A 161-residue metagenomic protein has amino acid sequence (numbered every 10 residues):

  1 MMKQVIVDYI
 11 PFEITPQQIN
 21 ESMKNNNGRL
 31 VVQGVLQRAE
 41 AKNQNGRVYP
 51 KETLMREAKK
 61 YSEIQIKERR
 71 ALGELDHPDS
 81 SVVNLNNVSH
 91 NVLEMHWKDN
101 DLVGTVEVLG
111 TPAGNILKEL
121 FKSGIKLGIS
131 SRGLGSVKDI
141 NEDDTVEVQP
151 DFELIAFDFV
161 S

Functional and structural regions predicted by a protein language model:
M1-Q65: Polar/acidic, low-complexity leader/linker segments enriched in S/T/G and N/D
I6-T15, G34, A71-E74, H90-S161: Residue microenvironments linked to proteolytic maturation and disulfide-stabilized extracellular modules
E13-K24, M55-E63, D79-N84, H90-E94 (+2 more regions): Intrinsically disordered, low-complexity boundary segments flanking structured domains
Q18, E40-K42, D79, G110-P112 (+1 more regions): Residues that cap or initiate secondary-structure elements
Q44-G46, N84, G114-K118: A short, polar/proline- and glycine-enriched secondary-structure boundary/capping micro-motif
N45-M55, N86-N87, D144, P150-F152: Surface-exposed flexible segments
S62-V83, I129: Short conserved beta-strand and strand-loop elements enriched in small hydrophobics with frequent Asp/Gly
